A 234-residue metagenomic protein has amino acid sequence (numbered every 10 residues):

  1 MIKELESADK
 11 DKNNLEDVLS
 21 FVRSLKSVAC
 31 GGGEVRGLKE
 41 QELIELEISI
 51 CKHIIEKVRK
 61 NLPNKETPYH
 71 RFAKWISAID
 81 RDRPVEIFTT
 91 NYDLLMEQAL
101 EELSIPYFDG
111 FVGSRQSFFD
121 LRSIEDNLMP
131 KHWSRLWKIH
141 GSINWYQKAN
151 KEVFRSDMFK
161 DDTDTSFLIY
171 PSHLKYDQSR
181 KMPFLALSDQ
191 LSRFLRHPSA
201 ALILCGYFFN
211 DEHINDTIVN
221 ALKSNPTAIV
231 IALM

Functional and structural regions predicted by a protein language model:
M1-Q98: Gly/serine-rich nucleotide phosphate-binding loop at the start of the catalytic core of nucleotide/ADP-ribose-handling
L38-N64, Q98, L103-R193: Active-site gating loop/helix substructures
P68-F72, F184-S188, I214: Amphipathic coiled-coil/heptad-repeat helices and related helical stalk/stem segments that mediate oligomerization
R81-P84, M129-S134, H140-I143, R196-S199 (+1 more regions): Short, well-ordered loop/turn elements at secondary-structure boundaries
E86-F88, R135-W137, I203, I231: Hydrophobic/aromatic beta-strand patches that form the interior of the parallel beta-sheet core in alpha/beta enzyme
Y92-L95, S142-N144, F208-N210: Short, solvent-exposed loop/turn segments at secondary-structure junctions
D126-M129, D177, D189-M234: SIR2/sirtuin-family catalytic core signature
